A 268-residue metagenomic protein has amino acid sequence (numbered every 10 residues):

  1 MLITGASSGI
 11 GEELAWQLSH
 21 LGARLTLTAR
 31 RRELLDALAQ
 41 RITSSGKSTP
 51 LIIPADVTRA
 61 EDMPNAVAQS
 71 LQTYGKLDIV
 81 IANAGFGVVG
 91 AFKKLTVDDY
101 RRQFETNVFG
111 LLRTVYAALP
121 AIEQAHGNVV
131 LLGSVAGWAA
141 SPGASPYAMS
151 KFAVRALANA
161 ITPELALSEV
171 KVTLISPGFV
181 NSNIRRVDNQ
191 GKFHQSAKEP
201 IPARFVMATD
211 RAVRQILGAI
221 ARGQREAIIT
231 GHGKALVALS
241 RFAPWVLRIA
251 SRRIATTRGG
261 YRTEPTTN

Functional and structural regions predicted by a protein language model:
S7-S8: Conserved glycine-rich cofactor-binding loop
L21-L38: Conserved glycine-rich Rossmann-like NAD(P)H-binding loop of the short-chain dehydrogenase/reductase
P54-N65, V97: The beta1-alpha1 cofactor-binding region of Rossmann-like NAD(H)/NADP(H)-dependent oxidoreductases
A91-F92, T96-R101: Substrate-binding pocket helix/loop in short-chain dehydrogenase/reductase
V115, S150: Active-site helix of classical SDR
S134: Residue(s) in the substrate-gating loop at a strand-loop-helix junction that position the organic substrate next
L167-G231: SDR active-site lid
